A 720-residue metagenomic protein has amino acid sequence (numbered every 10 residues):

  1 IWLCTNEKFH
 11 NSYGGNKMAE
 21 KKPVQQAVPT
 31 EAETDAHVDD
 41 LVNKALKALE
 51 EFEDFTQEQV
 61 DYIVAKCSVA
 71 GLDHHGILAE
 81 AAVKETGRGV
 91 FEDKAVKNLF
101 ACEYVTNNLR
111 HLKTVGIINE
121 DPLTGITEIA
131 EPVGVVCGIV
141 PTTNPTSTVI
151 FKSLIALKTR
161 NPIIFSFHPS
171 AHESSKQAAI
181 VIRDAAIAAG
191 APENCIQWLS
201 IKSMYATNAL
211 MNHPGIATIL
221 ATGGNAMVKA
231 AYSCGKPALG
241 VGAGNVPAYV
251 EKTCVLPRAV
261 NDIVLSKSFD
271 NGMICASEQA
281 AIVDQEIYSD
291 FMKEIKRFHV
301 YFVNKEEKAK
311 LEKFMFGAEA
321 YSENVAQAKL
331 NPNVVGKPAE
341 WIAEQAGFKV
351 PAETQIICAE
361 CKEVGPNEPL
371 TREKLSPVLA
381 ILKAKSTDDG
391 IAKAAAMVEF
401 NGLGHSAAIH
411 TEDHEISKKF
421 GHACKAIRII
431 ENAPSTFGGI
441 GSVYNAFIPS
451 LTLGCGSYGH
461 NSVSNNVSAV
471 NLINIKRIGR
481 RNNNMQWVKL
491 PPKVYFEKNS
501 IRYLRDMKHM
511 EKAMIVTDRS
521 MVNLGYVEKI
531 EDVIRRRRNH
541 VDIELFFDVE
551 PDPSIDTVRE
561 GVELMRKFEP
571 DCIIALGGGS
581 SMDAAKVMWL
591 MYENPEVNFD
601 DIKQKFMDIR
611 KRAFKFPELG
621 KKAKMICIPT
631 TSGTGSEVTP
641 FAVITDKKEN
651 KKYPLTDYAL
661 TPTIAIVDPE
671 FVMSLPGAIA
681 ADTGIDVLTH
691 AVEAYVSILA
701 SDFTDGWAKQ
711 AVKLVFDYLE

Functional and structural regions predicted by a protein language model:
I1-K17, N484: Short, Lys/Arg-enriched N-terminal segments with co-localized hydrophobic residues within the first ~10-30 amino acids
Y13, M18-T127, I155, R297: N-terminal Rossmann-like NAD(P)+-binding subdomain of aldehyde/semialdehyde dehydrogenases
E20, L49, E53, F348-N484: Conserved C-terminal structural/oligomerization subdomain of aldehyde/semialdehyde dehydrogenase
K22-D35, I150, V228-G365: ALDH superfamily catalytic-core signature
I117-R258: Rossmann-like NAD(P) dinucleotide-binding subdomain of oxidoreductase/dehydrogenase enzymes
A178, D556-E670: Glycine/threonine-rich beta-strand-loop-alpha-helix active-site module that forms ligand/phosphate-binding
M485-C572: ATP/NTP phosphate-donor binding region
P640-E720: Carboxylate- and glycine-rich phosphate/diphosphate-binding segment that chelates Mg2+/Mn2+
